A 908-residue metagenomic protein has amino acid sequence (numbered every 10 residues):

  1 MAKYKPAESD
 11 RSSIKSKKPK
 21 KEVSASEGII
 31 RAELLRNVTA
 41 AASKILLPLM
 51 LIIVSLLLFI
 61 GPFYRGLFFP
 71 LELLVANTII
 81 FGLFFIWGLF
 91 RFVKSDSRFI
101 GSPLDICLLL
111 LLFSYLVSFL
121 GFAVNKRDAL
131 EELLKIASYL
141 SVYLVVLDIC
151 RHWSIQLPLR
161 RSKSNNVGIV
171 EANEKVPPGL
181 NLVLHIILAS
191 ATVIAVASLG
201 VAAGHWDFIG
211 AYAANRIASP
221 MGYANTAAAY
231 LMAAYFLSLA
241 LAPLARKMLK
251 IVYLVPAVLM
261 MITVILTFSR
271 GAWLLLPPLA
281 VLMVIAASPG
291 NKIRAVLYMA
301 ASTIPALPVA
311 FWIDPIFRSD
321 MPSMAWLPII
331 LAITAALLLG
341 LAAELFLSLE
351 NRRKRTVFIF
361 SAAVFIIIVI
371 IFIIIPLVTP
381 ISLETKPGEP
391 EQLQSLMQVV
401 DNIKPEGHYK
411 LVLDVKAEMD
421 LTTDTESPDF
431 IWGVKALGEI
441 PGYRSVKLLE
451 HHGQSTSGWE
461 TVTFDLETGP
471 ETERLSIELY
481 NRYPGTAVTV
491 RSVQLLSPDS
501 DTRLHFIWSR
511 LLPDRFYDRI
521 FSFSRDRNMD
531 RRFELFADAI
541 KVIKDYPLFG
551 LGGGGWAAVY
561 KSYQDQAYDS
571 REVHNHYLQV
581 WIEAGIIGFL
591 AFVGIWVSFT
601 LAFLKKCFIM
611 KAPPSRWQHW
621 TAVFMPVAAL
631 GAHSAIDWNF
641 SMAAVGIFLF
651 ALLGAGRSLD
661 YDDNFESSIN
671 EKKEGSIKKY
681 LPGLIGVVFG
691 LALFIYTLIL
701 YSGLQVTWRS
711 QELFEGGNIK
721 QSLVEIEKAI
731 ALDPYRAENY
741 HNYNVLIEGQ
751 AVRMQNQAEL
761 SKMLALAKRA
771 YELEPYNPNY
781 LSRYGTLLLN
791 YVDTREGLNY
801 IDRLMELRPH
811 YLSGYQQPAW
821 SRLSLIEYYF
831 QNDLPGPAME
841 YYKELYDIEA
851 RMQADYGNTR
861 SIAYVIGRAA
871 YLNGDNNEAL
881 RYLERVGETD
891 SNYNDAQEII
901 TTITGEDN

Functional and structural regions predicted by a protein language model:
M1-L188, S238-L254, L276, A280-Q394 (+28 more regions): Transmembrane signal-anchor hairpin modules in multi-pass inner-membrane enzymes, especially those that act on
F59-F68, H576-A584, H619-L649: Membrane helix-loop boundary segments at the extracytoplasmic
W206-L241, G271, S319-I329, H452 (+2 more regions): Membrane-interface segments at transmembrane-helix junctions in multi-pass inner-membrane proteins
Y223, E418, P513-V573, Y577-V580 (+1 more regions): TM-adjacent membrane-interface loops and short helices in multi-pass inner/ER membrane proteins
L249-V252, I586-T621: Hydrophobic transmembrane alpha-helices and their immediate junctions
P256-F268, A629-A635: Membrane-interface alpha helices of multi-pass inner-membrane proteins
E426-W432, E460-S497: Extracellular beta-strand ligand-recognition surfaces/modules
